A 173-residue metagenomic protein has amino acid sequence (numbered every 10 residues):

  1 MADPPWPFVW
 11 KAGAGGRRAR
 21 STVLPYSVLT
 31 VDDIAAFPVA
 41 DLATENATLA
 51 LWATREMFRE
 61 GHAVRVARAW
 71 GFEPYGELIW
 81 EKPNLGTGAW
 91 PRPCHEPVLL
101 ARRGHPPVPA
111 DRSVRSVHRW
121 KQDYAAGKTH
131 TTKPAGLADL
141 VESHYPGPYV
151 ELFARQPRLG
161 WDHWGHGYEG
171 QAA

Functional and structural regions predicted by a protein language model:
M1-A173: Class I S-adenosyl-L-methionine-dependent methyltransferase catalytic core
